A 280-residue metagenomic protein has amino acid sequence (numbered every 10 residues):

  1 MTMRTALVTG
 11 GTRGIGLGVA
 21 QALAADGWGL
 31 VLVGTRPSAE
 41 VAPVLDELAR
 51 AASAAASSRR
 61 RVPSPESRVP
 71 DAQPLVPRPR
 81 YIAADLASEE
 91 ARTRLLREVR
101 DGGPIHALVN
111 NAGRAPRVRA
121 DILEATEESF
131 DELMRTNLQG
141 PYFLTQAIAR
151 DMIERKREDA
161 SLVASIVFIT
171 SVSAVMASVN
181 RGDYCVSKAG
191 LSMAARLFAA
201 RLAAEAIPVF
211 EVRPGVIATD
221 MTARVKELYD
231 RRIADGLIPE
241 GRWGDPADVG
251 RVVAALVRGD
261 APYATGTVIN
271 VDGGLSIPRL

Functional and structural regions predicted by a protein language model:
T12-R13: Conserved glycine-rich cofactor-binding loop
R119-I122, T126-M134, A234: Substrate-binding pocket helix/loop in short-chain dehydrogenase/reductase
T145, S187, A195: Active-site helix of classical SDR
R150, A199-R201, P262: Alpha-helical segment proximal to the catalytic Tyr-Lys
S171: Residue(s) in the substrate-gating loop at a strand-loop-helix junction that position the organic substrate next
A203, P208, A264-G266: Short, small/polar-rich loop/turn modules that mediate ligand/substrate recognition or access, typified
G236, A254, T265-L280: Short C-terminal tail/terminal secondary-structure segment of NAD(P)H-dependent dehydrogenase/reductase domains
